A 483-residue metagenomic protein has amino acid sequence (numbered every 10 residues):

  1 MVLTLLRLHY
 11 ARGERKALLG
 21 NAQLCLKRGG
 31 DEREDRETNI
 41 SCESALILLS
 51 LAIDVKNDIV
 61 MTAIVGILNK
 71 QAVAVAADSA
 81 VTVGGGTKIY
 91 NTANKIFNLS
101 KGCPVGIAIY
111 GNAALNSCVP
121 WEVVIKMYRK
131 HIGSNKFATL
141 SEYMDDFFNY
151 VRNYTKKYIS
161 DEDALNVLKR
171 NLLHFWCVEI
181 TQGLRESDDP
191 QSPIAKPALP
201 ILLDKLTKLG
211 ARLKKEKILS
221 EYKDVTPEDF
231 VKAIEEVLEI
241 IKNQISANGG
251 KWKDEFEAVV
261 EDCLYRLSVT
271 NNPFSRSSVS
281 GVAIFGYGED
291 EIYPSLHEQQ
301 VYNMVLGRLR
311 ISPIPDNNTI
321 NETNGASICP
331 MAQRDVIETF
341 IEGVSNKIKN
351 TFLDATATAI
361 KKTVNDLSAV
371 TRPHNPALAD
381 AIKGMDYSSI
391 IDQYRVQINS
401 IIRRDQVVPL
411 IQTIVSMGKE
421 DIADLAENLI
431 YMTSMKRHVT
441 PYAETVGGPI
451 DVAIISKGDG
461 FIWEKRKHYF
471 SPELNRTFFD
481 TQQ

Functional and structural regions predicted by a protein language model:
H9, K27, L46-N57: Short, positively charged and aromatic/hydrophobic N-terminal segments
A11, A22, E32, E43-A45 (+1 more regions): Short hydrophobic alpha-helical segments enriched in small aliphatic residues
R12-R15, R28-E37: Intrinsically disordered, glycine-rich low-complexity segments
E37-I40, L46: Compositionally biased, low-complexity segments
K56-Q483: N-terminal nucleophile
